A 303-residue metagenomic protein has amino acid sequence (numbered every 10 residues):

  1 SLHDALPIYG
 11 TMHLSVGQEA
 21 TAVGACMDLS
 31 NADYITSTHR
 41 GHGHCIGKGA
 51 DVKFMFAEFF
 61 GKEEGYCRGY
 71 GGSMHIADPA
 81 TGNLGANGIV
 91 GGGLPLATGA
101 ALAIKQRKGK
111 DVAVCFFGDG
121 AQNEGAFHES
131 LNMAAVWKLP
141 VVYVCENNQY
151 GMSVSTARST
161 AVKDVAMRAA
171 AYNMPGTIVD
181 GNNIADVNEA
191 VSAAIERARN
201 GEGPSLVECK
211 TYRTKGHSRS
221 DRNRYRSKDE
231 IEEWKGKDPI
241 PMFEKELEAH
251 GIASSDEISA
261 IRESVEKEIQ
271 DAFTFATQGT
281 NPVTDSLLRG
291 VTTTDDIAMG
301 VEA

Functional and structural regions predicted by a protein language model:
L2-L6: Short, small-residue-biased leader/transition segments that mark boundaries at the very start of proteins
P7-W137, S155-A161, A166, A171-N173: Cofactor-binding active-site loop characterized by glycine-rich and histidine/acidic residues
G43, Q149-M152, D186, R213-K215: Short gly/pro/ser/thr-enriched loop/turn and capping motifs at secondary-structure boundaries
K105-G109, A161-A193, G236-R262: Conserved thiamine diphosphate
W137-A157: A short, conserved beta-to-alpha structural element at the edge of catalytic cores that scaffolds binding
V144-C145, T177-D180, V187, L206-K210: Short, conserved beta-strand edge motifs with alternating hydrophobic and charged residues
Q149-V154, M174-V179, A193, N223-E232 (+1 more regions): Short beta-alpha connecting loops at secondary-structure transitions that line or flank enzyme active sites
R197-A303: Glycine/aspartate-rich loop-and-adjacent alpha/beta segment that forms the canonical ThDP
